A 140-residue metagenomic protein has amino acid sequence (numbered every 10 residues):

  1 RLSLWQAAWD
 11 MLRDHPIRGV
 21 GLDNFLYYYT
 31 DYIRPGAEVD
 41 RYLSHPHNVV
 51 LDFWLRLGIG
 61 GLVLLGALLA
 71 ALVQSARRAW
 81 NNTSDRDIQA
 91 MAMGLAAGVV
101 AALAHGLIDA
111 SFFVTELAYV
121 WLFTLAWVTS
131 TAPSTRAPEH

Functional and structural regions predicted by a protein language model:
L2-Q6, R18-L57: Long extracytoplasmic/lumenal interhelical loops at the membrane interface of multi-pass membrane proteins
L4-A7, Y28, V49, F53-I59 (+3 more regions): Generic recognition of well-ordered alpha-helical segments
L12: Conserved short C-terminal alpha-helix that flanks the catalytic cleft of nucleotide-sugar-dependent
V20-G21, D40, L62-L64, F113: Extended hydrophobic-aromatic, low-complexity segments
T30-R34, N81, V128: A generic structural signal for secondary-structure junctions that act as hinges or helix/strand caps at the edges
D31-Y32, S75-R78, G106: Transmembrane helix-loop junction
L57-V100: Hydrophobic transmembrane alpha-helices and their immediate junctions
L68, M91-H140: Transmembrane alpha-helices of multi-pass inner-membrane enzymes
